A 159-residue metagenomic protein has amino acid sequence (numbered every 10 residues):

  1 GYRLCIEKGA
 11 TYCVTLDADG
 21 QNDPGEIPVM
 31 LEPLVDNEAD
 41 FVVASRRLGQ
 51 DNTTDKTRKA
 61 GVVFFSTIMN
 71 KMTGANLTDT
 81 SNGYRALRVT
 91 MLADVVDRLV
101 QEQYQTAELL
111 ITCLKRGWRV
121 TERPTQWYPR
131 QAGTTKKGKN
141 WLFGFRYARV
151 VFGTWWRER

Functional and structural regions predicted by a protein language model:
Y2-E7, Y12, P24-Q103, Y128-A148 (+1 more regions): Acceptor/aglycone-binding surface of glycosyltransferases and processive sugar-polymer synthases
G20-Q21: Acidic metal-phosphate-binding loop of nucleotide-sugar-dependent transferases
M91-V95, Q103-R119: A short, conserved alpha-helix in the catalytic core of glycosyltransferases
R123: Hydrophobic residues at beta-strand termini and immediately following loops that shape nucleotide-binding pockets
E158-R159: A charged, well-structured terminal subsegment
